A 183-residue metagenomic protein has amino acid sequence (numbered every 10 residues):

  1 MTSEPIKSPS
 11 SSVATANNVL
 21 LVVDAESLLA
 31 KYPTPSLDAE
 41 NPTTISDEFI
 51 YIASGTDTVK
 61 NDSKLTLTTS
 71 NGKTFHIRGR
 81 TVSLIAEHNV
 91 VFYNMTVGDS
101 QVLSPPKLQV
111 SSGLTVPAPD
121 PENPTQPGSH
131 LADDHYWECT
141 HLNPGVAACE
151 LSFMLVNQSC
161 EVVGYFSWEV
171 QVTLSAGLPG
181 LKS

Functional and structural regions predicted by a protein language model:
T2-D47: N-terminal leader/pro-regions and domain N-caps
L37-N71: N-terminal edge beta-strand
G79, L142-S167: Internal, hydrophobic beta-strand segments that form the core of beta-sheet-rich folds
S83-H88: Extended, low-complexity, turn-rich repeat/linker tracts enriched in Gly/Pro/Ser/Thr and Asp/Glu that occur
N94-L103: Short edge-strand/loop segments of extracellular domains
L103-Y136: Extended, solvent-exposed segments with strong compositional bias
P119-P127, V146-A148, V170, L174: Structural signature for extended repeat/solenoid scaffolds and their inter-repeat hinge/linker regions, spanning
E161-S183: Short beta-strand elements
